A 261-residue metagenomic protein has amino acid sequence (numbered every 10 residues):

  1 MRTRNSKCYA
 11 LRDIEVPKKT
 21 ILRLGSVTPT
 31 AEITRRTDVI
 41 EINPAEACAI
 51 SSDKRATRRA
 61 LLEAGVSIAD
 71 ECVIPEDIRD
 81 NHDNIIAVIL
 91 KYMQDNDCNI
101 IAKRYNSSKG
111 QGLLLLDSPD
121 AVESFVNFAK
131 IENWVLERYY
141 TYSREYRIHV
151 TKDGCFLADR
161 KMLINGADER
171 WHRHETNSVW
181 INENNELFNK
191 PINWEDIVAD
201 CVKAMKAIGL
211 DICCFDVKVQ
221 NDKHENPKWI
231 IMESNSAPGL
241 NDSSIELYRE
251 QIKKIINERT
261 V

Functional and structural regions predicted by a protein language model:
M1-K91: Conserved N-proximal alpha/beta basic substrate-recognition cap immediately N-terminal to, or forming the N-lobe
G25, C72, Y105, Y139-Y140 (+4 more regions): Anionic group-transfer/hydrolysis microenvironments
T57, I100-S124, E145: Glycine-rich phosphate-binding loop of ATP-grasp-fold ATP-dependent ligases
D70-P75, D83, M93-C98, F215-K228 (+2 more regions): Catalytic phosphate/metal-binding cores of nucleic-acid and nucleotide-processing enzymes, i.e., regions that mediate
I74, L113-S118, V150-T151, M232: Short beta-strand-to-turn element immediately C-terminal to the catalytic PLP-Schiff-base lysine in fold type I
I100, F156-L157, C213, K228-E233: Protein kinase-like catalytic core scaffold
P119-D120, I131-A207, N235-I255: ATP-dependent carboxylate/phosphate-activation module, predominantly the ATP-grasp catalytic core and closely related
E137, R147, L210-K223: A short glycine-rich, hydrophobically flanked beta-strand micro-motif that places a catalytic Asp/Glu for divalent metal
